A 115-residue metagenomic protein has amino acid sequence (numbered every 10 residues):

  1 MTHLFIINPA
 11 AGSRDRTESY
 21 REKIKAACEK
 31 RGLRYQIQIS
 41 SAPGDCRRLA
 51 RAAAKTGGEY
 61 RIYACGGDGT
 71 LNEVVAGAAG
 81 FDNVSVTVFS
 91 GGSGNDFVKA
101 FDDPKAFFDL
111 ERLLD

Functional and structural regions predicted by a protein language model:
M1-I62, A76, F108-E111: ATP/NTP phosphate-donor binding region
P9, C65-G67, F89-G92: Glycine-rich beta-strand-to-loop/alpha-helix junction loops that act as flexible
D15-R16, E73-V75, F97-A100: Short glycine-/acidic-enriched loop or helix-start segments at secondary-structure transitions that form or flank
K30-R31, S40, G80-D115: Catalytic core of DAGKc-family lipid kinases
I62-Y63, S85: Nuclease catalytic cores that cleave nucleic-acid phosphodiester bonds, predominantly acidic two-metal-ion
T70-F81: Short Gly/Thr/Asp-enriched flexible loops that form oxyanion-binding sites at enzyme active sites
